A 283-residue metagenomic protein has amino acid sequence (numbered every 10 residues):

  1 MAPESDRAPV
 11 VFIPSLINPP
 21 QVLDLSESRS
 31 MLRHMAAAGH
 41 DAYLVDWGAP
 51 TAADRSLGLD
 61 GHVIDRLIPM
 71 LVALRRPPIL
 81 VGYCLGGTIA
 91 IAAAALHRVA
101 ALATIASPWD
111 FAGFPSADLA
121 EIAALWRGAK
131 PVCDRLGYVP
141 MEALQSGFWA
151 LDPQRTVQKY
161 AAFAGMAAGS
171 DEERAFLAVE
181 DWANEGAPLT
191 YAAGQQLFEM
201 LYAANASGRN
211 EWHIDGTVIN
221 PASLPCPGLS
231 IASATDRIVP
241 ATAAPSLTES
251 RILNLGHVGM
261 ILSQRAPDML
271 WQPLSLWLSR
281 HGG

Functional and structural regions predicted by a protein language model:
A2-T51: Short, surface-exposed "cap/lid" segments of acyl-processing enzymes
V11-S15, C84, A232-S233: The conserved beta1-alpha1 loop
S56-A73: Alpha/beta-hydrolase active-site loop
R75-R76, I89-L189: Alpha/beta-hydrolase-fold enzymes
V81-A90: Gly/Ala-rich beta-loop-alpha elbow adjacent to hydrolase catalytic centers
L224, S230-A232, D236: Short beta-strand/loop motif that positions the catalytic acidic residue of the alpha/beta-hydrolase fold
A234-R251: Conserved loop-alpha-helix segment in the C-terminal half of the alpha/beta-hydrolase fold that carries the catalytic
I238-A241, L255-M269: Catalytic histidine-centered segment of alpha/beta-hydrolase-like enzymes
